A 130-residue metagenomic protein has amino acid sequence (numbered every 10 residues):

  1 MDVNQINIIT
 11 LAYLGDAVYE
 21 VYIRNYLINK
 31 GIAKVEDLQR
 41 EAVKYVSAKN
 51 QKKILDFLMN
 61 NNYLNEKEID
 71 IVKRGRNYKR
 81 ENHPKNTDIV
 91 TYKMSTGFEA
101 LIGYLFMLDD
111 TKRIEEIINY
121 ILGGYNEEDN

Functional and structural regions predicted by a protein language model:
M1-N130: Double-stranded RNA-binding/processing signature
